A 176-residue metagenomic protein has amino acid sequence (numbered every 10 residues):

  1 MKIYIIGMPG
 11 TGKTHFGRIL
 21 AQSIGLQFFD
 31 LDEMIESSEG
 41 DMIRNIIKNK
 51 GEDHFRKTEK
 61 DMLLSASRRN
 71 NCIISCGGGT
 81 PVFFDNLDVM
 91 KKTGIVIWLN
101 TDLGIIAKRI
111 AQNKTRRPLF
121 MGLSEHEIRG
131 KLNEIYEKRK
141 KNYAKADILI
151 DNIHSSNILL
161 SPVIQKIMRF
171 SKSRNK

Functional and structural regions predicted by a protein language model:
I5: Hydrophobic anchor at the beta1->P-loop junction of P-loop NTPases
M8: P-loop (Walker A) phosphate-binding loop of NTP-binding proteins
T11: ATP-binding Walker
T14: Walker A/P-loop
I19, S23, E137-K176: NTP-dependent small-molecule kinase module
Q22-E33: Post-Walker A helix-loop "phosphate-sensing" segment adjacent to the P-loop in P-loop NTPases
E33-T80, F84-K91, T115-R116, N133: ATP-dependent small-molecule kinase phosphotransfer cores that center on conserved nucleotide phosphate-binding segments
T93-K140: A glycine- and Lys/Arg-enriched "phosphate-lid" helix/loop adjacent to the NTP-binding pocket of small-molecule kinases
